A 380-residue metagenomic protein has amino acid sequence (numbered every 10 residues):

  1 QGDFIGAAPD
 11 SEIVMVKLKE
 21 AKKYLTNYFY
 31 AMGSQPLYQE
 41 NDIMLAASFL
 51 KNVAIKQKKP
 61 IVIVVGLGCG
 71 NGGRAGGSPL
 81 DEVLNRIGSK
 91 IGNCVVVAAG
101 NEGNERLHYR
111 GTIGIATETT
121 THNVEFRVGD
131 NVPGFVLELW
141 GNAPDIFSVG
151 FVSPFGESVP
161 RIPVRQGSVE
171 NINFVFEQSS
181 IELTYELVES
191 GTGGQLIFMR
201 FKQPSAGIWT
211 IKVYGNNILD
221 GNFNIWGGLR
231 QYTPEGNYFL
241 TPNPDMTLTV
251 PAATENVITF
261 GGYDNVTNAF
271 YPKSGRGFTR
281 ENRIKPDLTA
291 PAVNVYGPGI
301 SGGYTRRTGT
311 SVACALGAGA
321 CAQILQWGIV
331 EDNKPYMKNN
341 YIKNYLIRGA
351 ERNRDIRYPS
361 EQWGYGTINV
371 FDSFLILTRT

Functional and structural regions predicted by a protein language model:
Q1-D3, V14-A21, K51-K59, I146-F147 (+2 more regions): Hydrolase catalytic cores
Q1-Q39, K58, G92, V132-P133 (+5 more regions): Subtilisin-like serine protease catalytic core
G6, E12-K17, I61-G66, C94-A98 (+4 more regions): Structural recognition of the beta-strand scaffold that forms the well-ordered cores of secreted hydrolase catalytic
G33-V62, D355-T380: C-terminal domain-closing interface element
L45-A75, A98-A99, Y214-N216: Short acidic, glycine-rich surface-loop motifs adjacent to enzyme active sites
I63, L80-A116, G366-L375: Catalytic cores of secreted or luminal carbohydrate-active enzymes
E105-L196, K202, V213-Y214, L240-A322: Extracellular S/T/G-rich loop segment that most often corresponds to the catalytic His/Ser-adjacent loop
I218-R230: Edge beta-strands of jelly-roll/beta-sandwich modules across compartments, strongly enriched in secreted/luminal
